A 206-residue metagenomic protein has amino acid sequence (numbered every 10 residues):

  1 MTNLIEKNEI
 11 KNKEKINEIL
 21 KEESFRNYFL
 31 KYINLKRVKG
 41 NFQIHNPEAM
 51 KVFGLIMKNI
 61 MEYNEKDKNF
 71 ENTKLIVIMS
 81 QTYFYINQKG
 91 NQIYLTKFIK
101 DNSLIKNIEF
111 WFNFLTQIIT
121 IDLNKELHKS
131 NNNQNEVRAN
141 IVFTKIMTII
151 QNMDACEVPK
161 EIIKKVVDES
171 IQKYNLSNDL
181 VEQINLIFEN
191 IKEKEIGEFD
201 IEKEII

Functional and structural regions predicted by a protein language model:
M1-D101: Extended cytosolic scaffolds built from alpha-helical repeats
M1-K36, L127-I206: Eukaryotic terminal intrinsically disordered regions
L35, I60, M79, I86 (+4 more regions): Eukaryotic regulatory linkers and domain-edge "caps" enriched in S/T/P and acidic residues that sit
F53-M61, N72-S80, Y94-N102, N107 (+4 more regions): Extended amphipathic alpha-helical scaffolding regions
E65-N72, Q88-F98, T116-N131, V158-K165 (+1 more regions): Structured alpha-helical bundle/scaffold domains in large eukaryotic membrane-trafficking regulators
